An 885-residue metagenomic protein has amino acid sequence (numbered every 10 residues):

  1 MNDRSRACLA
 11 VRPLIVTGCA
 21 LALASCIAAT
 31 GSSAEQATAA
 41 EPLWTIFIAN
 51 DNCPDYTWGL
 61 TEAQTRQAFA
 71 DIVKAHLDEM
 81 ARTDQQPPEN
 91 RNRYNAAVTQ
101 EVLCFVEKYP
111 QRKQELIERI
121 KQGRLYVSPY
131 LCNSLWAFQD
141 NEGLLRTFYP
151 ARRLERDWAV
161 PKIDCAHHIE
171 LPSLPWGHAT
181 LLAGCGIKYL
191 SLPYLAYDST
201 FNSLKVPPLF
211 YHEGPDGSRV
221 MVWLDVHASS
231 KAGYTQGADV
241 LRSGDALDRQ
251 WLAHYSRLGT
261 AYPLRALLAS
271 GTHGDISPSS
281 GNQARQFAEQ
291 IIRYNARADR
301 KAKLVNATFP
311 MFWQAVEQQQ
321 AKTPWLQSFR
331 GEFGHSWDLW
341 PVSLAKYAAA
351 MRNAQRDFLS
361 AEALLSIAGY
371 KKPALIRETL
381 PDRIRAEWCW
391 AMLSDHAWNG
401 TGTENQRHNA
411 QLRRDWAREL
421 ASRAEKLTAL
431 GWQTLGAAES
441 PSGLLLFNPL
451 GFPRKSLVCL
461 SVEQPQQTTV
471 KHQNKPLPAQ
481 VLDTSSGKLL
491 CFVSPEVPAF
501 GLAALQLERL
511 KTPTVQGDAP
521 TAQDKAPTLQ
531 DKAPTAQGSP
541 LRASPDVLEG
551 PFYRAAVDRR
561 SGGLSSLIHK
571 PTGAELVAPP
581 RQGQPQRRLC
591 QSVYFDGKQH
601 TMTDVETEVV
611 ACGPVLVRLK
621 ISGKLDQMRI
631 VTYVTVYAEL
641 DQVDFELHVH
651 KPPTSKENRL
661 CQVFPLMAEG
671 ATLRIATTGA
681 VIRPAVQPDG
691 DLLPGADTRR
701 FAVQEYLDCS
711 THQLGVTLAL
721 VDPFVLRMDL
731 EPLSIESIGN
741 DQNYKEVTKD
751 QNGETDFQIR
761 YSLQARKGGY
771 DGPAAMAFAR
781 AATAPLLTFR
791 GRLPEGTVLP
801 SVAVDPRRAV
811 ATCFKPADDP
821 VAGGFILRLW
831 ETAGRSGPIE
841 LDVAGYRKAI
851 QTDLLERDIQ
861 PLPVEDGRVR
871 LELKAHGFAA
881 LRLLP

Functional and structural regions predicted by a protein language model:
P13-A28: Bacterial N-terminal signal peptides
E35-E142, R146, E155-R156, Y211: N-terminal catalytic cores of secreted or lumenal carbohydrate-active enzymes
P42-F47, Y56, F358-Q466, H472 (+3 more regions): Histidine-centered catalytic/metal-binding microenvironments
R93-E101, Y194-F210, S256-K346, E362-L365 (+3 more regions): C-terminal domain-boundary segment and adjacent tail
Q114-R124, S128, P175-D239: Surface-exposed loop and adjacent secondary-structure segments within mature catalytic domains
W136-D157, A228-R257, V617: Alpha-helical scaffold elements lining the catalytic groove of polysaccharide deacetylases
L145-G184, Q250-G271: CE4/NodB-like, metal-dependent polysaccharide N-deacetylase domain that modifies extracellular/periplasmic N-acetylated
H178-A183, P193, V206-P208, A238-V240 (+5 more regions): C-terminal (or distal) subdomains of carbohydrate-active enzymes
